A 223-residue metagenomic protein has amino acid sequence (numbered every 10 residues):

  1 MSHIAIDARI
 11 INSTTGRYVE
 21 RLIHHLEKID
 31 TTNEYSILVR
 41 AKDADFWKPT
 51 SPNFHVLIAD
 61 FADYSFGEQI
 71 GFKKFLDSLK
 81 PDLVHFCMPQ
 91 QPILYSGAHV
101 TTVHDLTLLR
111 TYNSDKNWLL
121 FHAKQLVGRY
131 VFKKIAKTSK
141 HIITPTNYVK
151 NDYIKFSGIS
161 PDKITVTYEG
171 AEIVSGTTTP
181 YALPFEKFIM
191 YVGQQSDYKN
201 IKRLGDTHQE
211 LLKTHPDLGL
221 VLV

Functional and structural regions predicted by a protein language model:
M1-V223: Carbohydrate transferase catalytic cores enriched for Leloir-type hexosyltransferases
